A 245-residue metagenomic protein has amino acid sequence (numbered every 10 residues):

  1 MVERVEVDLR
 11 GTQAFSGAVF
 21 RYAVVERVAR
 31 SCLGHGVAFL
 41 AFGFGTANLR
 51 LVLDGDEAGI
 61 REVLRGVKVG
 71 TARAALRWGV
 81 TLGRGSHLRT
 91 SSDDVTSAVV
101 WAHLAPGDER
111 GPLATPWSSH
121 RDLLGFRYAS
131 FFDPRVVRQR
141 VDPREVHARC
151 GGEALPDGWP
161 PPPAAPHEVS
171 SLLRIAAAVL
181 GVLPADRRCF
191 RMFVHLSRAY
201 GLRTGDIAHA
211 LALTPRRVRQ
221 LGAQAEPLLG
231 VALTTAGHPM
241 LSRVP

Functional and structural regions predicted by a protein language model:
M1-H35, L40-A47, D54-P245: Short Pro-Cys-Gly-centered "Cys-loop" motif that presents a nucleophilic cysteine in a tight turn
